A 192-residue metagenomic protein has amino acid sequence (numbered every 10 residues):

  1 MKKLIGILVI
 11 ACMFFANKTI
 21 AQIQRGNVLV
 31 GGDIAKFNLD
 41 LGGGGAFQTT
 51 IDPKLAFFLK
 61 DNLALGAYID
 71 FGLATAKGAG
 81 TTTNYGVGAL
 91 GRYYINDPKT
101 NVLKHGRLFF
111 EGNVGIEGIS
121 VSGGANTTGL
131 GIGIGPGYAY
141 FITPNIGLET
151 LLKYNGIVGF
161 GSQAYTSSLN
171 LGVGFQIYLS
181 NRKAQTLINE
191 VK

Functional and structural regions predicted by a protein language model:
M1-R25: Bacterial Sec-dependent N-terminal signal peptides
I20-N27, N62, N96-R107, I142-I146 (+1 more regions): Short loop/turn motifs that connect adjacent beta-strands in outer-membrane beta-barrel proteins
G26-V28, G45-I51, T81-V87, G106 (+2 more regions): Residues that define the transmembrane beta-barrel architecture of outer-membrane proteins
L29, D33, G88-Y94, T166-K192: Outer-membrane beta-barrel "beta-signal"
V30-K36, P53, A67-F71, A89 (+3 more regions): Transmembrane beta-barrel strands of outer-membrane/channel proteins
G31-F57: Start-of-domain marker
N38-G42, L73-K77, D97-K99, I116-S122 (+2 more regions): Gram-negative outer-membrane beta-barrel proteins
F57-I132, Y140: Gram-negative (and chloroplast) outer-membrane scaffold detector with strong preference for beta-barrel transmembrane
